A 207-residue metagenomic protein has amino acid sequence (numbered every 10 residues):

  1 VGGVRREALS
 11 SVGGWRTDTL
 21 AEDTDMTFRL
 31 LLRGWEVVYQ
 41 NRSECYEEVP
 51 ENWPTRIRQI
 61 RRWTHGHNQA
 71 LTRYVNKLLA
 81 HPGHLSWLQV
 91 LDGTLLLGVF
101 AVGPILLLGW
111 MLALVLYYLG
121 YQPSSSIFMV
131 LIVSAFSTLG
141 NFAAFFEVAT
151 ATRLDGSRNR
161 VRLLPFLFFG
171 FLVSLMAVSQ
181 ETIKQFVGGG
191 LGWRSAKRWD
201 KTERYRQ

Functional and structural regions predicted by a protein language model:
V1-S86, G98, T202-R206: Non-transmembrane catalytic domains and loops of membrane-associated enzymes and transporters that build or traffic
A21, D92-L95, D155, G192-R194: Short N-terminal secondary-structure initiator segments
N52-T55, L85-Q89, T152, G156-L163: Coil-to-alpha-helix initiation sites in intrinsically disordered, low-complexity, charged segments
T55, Q59-R73, R162-Q207: Membrane-proximal soluble regions of multi-pass membrane proteins
H84-V90, Y118-Y121: Membrane-helix boundary/interface segments in integral membrane proteins
L95-G188: Membrane-embedded multi-pass helical conduit in multi-pass membrane proteins, especially envelope-biosynthetic
